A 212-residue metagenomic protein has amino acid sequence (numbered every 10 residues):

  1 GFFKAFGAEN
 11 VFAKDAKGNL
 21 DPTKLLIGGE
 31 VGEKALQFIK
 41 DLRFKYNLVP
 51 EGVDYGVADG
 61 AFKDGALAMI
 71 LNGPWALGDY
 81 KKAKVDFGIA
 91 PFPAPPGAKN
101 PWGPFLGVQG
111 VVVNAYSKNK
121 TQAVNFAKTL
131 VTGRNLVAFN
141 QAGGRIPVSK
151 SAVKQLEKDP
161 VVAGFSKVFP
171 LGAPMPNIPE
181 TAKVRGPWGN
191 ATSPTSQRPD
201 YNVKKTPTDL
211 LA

Functional and structural regions predicted by a protein language model:
G1, V31-D41, V57, W75 (+8 more regions): Extracytoplasmic/secreted proteins, especially bacterial periplasmic and envelope-associated proteins
G1-K24, L67: Extracytoplasmic/periplasmic solute-binding protein
K14-A16, W102-L106, G186: Short, flexible turn/loop "capping" segments at secondary-structure junctions
D15-E51: Glycine-centered hinge/linker elements that transmit conformational signals in sensory and ligand-binding systems
E33, D41-Y46, P50, K81-R145 (+1 more regions): Extracytoplasmic/periplasmic substrate-recognition and gating elements
V49-D64: Short helix-initiation/N-cap motifs at beta->coil->alpha
A68-G73, G88: Paired acidic/hydrophobic, glycine-rich loop segments that form the ligand-binding mouth/hinge of periplasmic-binding
L171-A212: Conserved C-terminal helix/tail region of periplasmic/extracytoplasmic solute-binding proteins
